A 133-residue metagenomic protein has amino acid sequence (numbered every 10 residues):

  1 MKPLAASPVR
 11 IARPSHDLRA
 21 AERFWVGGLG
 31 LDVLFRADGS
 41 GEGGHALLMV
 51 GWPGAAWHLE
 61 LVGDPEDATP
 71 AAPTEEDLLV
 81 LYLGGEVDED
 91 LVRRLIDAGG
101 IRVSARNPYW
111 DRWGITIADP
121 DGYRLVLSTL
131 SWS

Functional and structural regions predicted by a protein language model:
M1-L4, R10-R13, V92-S133: Vicinal oxygen chelate
P8-R10, E75-L79: Eukaryotic phosphotyrosine signaling hubs
A12-P14, G51, V80-G84, S128: Short hydrophobic/aromatic beta-strand micro-patches that form the beta-sheet surface supporting nucleotide- or nucleic
R13-W57: Core segments of cupin and vicinal oxygen chelate
F24, V87-R94: Short amphipathic alpha-helices within nucleic acid-binding modules
L47, V80, G114-T116: Short hydrophobic/aromatic beta-strand element in the GNAT-like acyltransferase core that lines or flanks the acyl-donor
P53-H58, E66, G84-E89: Short, charged/polar surface micro-motifs in flexible loops or helix N-caps
